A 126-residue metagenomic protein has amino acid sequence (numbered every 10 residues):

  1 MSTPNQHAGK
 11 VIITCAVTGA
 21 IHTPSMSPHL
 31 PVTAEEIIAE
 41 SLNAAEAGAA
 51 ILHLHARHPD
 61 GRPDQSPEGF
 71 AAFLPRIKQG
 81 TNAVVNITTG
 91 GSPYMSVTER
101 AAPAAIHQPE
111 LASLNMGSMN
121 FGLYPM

Functional and structural regions predicted by a protein language model:
S2-H29, N115-M119: N-terminal small/glycine-rich loop or linker at the start of catalytic domains across soluble metabolic enzymes
G9, C15, R62-I87: Alpha-helix-loop-beta-strand connector modules within alpha/beta enzyme cores
K10-A16, H29, I51-H53, N82-N86 (+1 more regions): Structural preference for beta-strand elements that scaffold enzyme active sites
A16-A20, R57-P59, V84, T88-S92 (+1 more regions): Active-site beta-loop-alpha junctions enriched in small/polar residues
A16-I38, T88-V97, Y124: Active-site mouth loops of central-metabolism enzymes
S25, A50-A72: Glycine-rich, proline-tolerant flexible connector loops at the mouths of alpha/beta enzymes
I37, A44, H55, A112: Conserved, mostly hydrophobic/aromatic
M95-M126: Extended substrate/RNA-proximal surfaces in nucleic-acid metabolism proteins
